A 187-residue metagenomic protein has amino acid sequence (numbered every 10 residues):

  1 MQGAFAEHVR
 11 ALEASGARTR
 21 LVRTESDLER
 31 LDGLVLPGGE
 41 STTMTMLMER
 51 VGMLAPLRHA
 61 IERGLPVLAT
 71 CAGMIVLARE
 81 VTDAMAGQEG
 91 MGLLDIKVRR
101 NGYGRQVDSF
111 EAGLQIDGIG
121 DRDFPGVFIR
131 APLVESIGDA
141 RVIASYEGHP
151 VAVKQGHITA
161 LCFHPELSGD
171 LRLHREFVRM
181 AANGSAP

Functional and structural regions predicted by a protein language model:
M1, T70-A72, L94, R130 (+1 more regions): A secondary-structure boundary/capping signal
M1-R50, L54-E62, L171-P187: N-terminal beta1-alpha1 cap of cysteine-dependent amidohydrolase-like domains
T19-R20, V67, I158: Hydrophobic anchor at the start of a short beta-strand that flanks the dinucleotide cofactor-binding loop
E29-L31, A78, G118: Short secondary-structure boundary/hinge segments and terminal tails
L31, R63-L65, Q88-E89, D123-F124 (+2 more regions): Short coil/turn connectors at secondary-structure junctions
L36, A69, L161: Redox-cofactor binding/interface segments in oxidoreductases and associated redox assembly factors
S41-Q115: Cysteine-nucleophile active-site neighborhood
R100-P187: Amide-donor transfer/coupling interface in amidating biosynthetic enzymes
